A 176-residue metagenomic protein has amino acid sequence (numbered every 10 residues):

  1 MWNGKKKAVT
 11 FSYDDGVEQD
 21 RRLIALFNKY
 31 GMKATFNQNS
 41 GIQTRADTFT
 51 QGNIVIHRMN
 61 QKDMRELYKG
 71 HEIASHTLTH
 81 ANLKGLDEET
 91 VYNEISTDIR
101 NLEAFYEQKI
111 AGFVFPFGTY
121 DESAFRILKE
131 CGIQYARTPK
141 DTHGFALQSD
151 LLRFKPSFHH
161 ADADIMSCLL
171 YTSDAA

Functional and structural regions predicted by a protein language model:
M1-F11, E18, A46: N-terminal pre-catalytic segment of deacetylase/amide-hydrolase enzymes
Y13-G16, T77: Active-site metal-binding loops of divalent metal-dependent hydrolases
E18-I24: Short N-terminal binding/cap micro-motifs at the start of the first secondary-structure element
D20, V91, I95, I165-M166: Aromatic/hydrophobic pocket-lining residues that form the small-molecule binding cavity in soluble enzyme cores
N28-R126, C131, D141-F154, F158 (+1 more regions): Metal-dependent polysaccharide deacetylase catalytic core of the NodB/CE4 family, i.e., the active-site-bearing domain
A161-L169: Catalytic-adjacent loop/helix segments of enzymes that bind and process anionic phosphate/sulfate esters
C168-A176: Residue-level detector of conserved catalytic or cofactor/ligand-binding positions in enzyme active sites
